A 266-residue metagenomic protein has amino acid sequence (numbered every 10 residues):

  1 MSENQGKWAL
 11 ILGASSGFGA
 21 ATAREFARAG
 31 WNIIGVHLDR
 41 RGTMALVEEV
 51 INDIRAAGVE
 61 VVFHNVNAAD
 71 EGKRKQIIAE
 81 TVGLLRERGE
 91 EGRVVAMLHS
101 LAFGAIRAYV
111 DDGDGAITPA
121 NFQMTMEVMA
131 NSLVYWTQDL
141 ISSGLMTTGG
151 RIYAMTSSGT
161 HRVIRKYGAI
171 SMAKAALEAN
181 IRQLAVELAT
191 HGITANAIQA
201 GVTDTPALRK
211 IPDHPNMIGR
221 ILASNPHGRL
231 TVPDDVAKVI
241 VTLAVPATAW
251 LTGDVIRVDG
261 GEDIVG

Functional and structural regions predicted by a protein language model:
S2-A96, F103-A120, K210: Short-chain dehydrogenase/reductase
F26, L188, L243: Aromatic pocket-lining residues of Rossmann-like dinucleotide-binding sites
L46-E49, K166-A169, T190, V202-N225 (+1 more regions): A glycine/serine/threonine-rich, flexible loop-to-helix segment that serves as the NAD(P) cofactor-binding "lid"
L98, Y153, A195-I198, L208 (+1 more regions): Hydrophobic structural elements of the Rossmann-like NAD(P)H-binding subdomain that define the short-chain
A102-T190, V202-T203: Catalytic loop of short-chain dehydrogenase/reductase
T194-D204, A244, R257-D259: Conserved SDR Rossmann-fold cofactor-binding beta-strand/turn motif
N225-V236: A conserved structural motif in NAD(P)-dependent oxidoreductases
I240-V241, T252-G266: Short C-terminal tail/terminal secondary-structure segment of NAD(P)H-dependent dehydrogenase/reductase domains
